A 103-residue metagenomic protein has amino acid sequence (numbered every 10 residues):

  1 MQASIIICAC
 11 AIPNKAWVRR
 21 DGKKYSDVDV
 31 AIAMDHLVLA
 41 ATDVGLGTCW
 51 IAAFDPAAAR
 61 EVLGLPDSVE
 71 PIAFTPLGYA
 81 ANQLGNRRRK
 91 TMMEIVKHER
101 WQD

Functional and structural regions predicted by a protein language model:
M1-A33: Glycine/small-residue-rich phosphate/adenosyl-binding loop
I12-K15, P56-A57, A81: Short, charged/polar surface micro-motifs in flexible loops or helix N-caps
H36-L37: Aromatic/hydrophobic pocket-lining residues that form π-stacking "cages" and hydrophobic walls in ligand
A41: Hydrophobic pocket-lining residues that define ligand/cofactor binding sites across diverse proteins
G45: Structured binding elements
T48-A52: Short beta-strand segments at enzyme active-site cores
A59-I72: Short, electropositive alpha-helical surface patch
A73-D103: C-terminal helix-cap and adjacent tail motif
